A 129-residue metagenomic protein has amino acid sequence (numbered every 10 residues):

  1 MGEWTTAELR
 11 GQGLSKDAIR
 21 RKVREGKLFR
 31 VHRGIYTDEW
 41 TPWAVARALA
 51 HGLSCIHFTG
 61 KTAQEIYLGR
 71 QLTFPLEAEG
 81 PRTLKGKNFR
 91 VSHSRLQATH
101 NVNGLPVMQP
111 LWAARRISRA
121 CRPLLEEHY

Functional and structural regions predicted by a protein language model:
M1-Y129: Short gly/ser-rich loop at a beta-strand->alpha-helix junction or flexible surface loop bordering the NTP-binding
